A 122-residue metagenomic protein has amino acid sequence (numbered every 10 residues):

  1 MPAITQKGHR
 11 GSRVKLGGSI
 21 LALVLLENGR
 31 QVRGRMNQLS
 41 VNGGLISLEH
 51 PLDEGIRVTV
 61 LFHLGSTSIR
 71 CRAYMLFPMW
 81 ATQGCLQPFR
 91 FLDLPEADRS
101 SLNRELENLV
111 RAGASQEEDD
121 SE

Functional and structural regions predicted by a protein language model:
M1-L39, N103-E122: N-terminal helix initiation/capping motif
A3-I4, I56-V60, R72-M75: Short structured motifs
V14-S19, P51-E54, L86-R104: Short solvent-exposed strand/turn elements
I20-E54, T59, P88: Short strand-loop-strand
G34-R35, C71-F77: Short beta-strand-centered aromatic/proline hotspots
V41, P78-Q83: Short, conserved beta-turn/loop elements at beta-strand boundaries and strand-helix junctions
H63-S68: Short, charged beta-turn/beta-strand-edge "cap" motif at the junction between a beta-strand and an adjacent loop
